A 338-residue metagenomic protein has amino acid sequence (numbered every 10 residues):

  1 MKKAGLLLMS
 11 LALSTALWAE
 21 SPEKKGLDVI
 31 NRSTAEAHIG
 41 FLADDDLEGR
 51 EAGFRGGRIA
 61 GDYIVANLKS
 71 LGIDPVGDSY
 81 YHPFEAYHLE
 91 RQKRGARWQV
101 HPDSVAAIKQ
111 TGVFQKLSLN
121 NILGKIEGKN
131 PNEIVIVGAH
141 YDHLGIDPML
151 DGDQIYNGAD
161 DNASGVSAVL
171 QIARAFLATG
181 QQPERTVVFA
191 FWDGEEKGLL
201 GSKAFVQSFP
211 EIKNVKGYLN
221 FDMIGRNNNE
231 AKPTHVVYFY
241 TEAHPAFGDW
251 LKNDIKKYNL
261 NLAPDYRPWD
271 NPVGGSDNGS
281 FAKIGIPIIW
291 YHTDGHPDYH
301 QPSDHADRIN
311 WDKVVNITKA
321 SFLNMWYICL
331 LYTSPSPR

Functional and structural regions predicted by a protein language model:
M1-P22: Bacterial Sec-dependent N-terminal signal peptides
L17-P75, I126-E127, N132: N-terminal hydrophobic or amphipathic helices/low-complexity stretches enriched in small/hydrophobic/Pro/Gly
E23-D28, D46-R55, K109-G112, D151-N162 (+4 more regions): Second-shell loop/turn segments in exported
L42, L68, H101, G112-M149: Acidic/His- and Gly-rich active-site-bordering loop/insert found across diverse amide/peptide-bond hydrolases
R50-K125: A non-catalytic alpha/beta surface segment that caps or lines the substrate-entry region of metallo-dependent hydrolase
V137, H143, P148-E196, S321: Alpha-helical metal-binding/catalytic segments enriched in His/Glu/Asp
W192-T293: Metal-dependent peptidase/peptidase-like ectodomains
Y332-R338: Conserved small/polar residues in nucleotide/adenosyl-binding loops
